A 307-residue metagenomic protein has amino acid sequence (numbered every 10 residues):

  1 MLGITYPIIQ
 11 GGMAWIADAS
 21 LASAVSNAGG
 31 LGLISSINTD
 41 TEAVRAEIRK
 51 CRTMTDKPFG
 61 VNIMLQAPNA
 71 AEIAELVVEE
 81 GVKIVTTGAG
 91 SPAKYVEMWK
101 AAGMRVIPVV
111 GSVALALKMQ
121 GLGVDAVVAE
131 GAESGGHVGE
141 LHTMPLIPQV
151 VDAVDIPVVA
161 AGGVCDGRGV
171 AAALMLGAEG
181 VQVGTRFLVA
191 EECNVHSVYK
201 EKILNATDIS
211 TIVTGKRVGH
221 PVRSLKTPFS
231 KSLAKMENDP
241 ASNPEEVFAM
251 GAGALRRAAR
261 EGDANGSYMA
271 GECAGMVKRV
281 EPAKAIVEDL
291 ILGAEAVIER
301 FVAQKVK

Functional and structural regions predicted by a protein language model:
M1-P157: Active-site entrance/lid segments in N-terminal catalytic domains of soluble metabolic enzymes
A14-W15, G30-T41, V128-E140, V164-Y199: Glycine-rich phosphate-binding active-site loops on the catalytic face of alpha/beta enzymes
P145-V159, C165-K307: Conserved active-site-proximal phosphate/metal-binding subdomains
